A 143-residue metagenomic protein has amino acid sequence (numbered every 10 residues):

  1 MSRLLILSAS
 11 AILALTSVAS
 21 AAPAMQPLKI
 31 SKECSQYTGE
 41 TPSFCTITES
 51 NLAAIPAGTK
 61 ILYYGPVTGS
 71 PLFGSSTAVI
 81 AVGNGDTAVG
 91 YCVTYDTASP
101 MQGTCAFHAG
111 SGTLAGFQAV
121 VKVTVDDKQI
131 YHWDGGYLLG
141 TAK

Functional and structural regions predicted by a protein language model:
M1-S8: Bacterial N-terminal signal peptides that target proteins for export
T16-A19: N-terminal signal peptide c-region/cleavage motif recognized by signal peptidases
A21-K143: Beta-strand-enriched cores of mature, soluble protein domains
